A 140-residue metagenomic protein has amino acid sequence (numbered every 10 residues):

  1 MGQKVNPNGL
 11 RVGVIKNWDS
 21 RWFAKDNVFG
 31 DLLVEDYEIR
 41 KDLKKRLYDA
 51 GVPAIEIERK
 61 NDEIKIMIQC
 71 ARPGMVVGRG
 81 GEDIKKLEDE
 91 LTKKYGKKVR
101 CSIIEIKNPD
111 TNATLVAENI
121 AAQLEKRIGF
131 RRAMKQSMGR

Functional and structural regions predicted by a protein language model:
M1-R140: RNA-contacting regions in translation and RNA-metabolism proteins, encompassing KH/S1 modules where present
